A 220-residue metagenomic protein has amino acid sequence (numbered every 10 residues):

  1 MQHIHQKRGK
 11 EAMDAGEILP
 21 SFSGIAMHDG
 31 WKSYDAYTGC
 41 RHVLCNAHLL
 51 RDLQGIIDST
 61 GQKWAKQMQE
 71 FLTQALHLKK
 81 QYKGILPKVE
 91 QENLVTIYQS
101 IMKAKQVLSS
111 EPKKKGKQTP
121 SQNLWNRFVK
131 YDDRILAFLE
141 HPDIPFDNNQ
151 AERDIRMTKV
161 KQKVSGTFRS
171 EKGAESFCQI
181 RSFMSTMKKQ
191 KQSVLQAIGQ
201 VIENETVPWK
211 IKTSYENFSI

Functional and structural regions predicted by a protein language model:
M1-I220: Catalytic center-proximal scaffold of phosphoryl-transfer enzymes
